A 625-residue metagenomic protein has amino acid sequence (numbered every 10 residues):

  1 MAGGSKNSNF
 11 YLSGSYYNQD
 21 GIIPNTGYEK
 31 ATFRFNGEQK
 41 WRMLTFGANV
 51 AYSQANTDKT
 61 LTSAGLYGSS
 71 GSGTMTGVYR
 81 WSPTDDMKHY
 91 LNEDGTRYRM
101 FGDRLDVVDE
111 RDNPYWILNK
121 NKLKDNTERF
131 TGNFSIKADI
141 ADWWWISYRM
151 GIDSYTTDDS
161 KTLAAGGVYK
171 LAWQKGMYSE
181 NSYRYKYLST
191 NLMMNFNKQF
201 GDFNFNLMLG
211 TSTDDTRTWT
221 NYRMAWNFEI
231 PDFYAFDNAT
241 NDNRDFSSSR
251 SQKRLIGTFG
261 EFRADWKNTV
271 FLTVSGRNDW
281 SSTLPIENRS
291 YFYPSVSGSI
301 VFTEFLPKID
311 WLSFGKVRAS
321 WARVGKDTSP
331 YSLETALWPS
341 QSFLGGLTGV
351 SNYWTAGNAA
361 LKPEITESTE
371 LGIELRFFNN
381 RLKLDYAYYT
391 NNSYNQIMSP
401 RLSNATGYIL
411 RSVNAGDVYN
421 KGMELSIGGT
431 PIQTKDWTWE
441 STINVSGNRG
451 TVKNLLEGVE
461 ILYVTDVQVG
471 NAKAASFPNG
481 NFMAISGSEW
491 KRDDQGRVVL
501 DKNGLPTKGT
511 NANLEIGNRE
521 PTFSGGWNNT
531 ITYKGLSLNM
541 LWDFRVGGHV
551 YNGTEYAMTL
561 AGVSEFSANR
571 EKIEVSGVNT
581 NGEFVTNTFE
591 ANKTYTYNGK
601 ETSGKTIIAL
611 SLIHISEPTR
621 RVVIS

Functional and structural regions predicted by a protein language model:
M1-F33, W41-L44, F130: Outer-membrane beta-barrel translocator/receptor signature
M1-G3, F33-Q39, G132-A138, L192-F196 (+10 more regions): Residues on the lipid-exposed face of transmembrane beta-strands in outer-membrane beta-barrel proteins
G3-N7, Y16, Q39-M43, K198-D202 (+3 more regions): A generic beta-sheet turn/junction motif
Y16-D20, R277-S282: A short, flexible beta-alpha/helix-coil linker loop
I22-I23, T32-R129, R149-I256, T283-P285 (+6 more regions): Surface-exposed loop/interface segments of Gram-negative outer-membrane beta-barrel transport/assembly proteins
F33, T190, T258-F262, V270-W280 (+4 more regions): Extended, hydrophobic alpha-helical segments in both membrane/secreted and soluble proteins
I286-S290: Short glycine/threonine-rich loop-to-helix capping motif typified by GTGT followed within a few residues by an Asp-Pro
R519-Y551: Glycine-rich, aromatic-lined ligand/substrate-binding cores of catalytic and carbohydrate-binding domains
